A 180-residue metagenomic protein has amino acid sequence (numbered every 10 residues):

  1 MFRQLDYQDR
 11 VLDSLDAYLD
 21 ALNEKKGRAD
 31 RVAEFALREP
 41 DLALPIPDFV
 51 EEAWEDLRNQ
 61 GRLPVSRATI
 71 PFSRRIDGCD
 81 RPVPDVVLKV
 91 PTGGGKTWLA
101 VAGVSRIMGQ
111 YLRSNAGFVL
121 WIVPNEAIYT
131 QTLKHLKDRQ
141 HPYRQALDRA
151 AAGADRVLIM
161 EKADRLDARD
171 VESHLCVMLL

Functional and structural regions predicted by a protein language model:
M1-L180: RecA-like P-loop NTPase motor core of helicase/translocase proteins
